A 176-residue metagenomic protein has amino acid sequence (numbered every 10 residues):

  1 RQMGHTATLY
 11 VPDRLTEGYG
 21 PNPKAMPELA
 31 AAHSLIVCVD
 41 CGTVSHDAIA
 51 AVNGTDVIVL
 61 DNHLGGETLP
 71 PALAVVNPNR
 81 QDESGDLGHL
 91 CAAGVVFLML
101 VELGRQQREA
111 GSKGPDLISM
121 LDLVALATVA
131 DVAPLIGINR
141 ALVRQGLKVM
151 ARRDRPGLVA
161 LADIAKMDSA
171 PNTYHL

Functional and structural regions predicted by a protein language model:
R1-L176: Replace "Mg2+/Mn2+-dependent" with "divalent metal-dependent
